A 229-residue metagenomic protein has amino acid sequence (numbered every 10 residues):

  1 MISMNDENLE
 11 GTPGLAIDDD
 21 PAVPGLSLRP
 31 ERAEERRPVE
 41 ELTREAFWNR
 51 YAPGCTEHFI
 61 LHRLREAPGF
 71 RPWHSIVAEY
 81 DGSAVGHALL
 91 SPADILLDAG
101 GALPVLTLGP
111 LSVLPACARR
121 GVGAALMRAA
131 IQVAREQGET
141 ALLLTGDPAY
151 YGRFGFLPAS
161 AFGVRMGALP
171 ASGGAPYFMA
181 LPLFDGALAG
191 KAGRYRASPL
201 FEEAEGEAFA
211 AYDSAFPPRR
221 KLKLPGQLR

Functional and structural regions predicted by a protein language model:
M1-E34, E41: Conserved N-terminal entry element of GNAT/NAT acetyltransferase domains
E40, R44-L97: Active-site rim helix/loop that mediates acceptor-substrate recognition in acyltransferases
W73, G174-F178: Short hydrophobic/aromatic beta-strand or adjacent loop that forms the aromatic wall/cage of a ligand/substrate-binding
D81-G82, A116, P182-A187: Short loop segments at secondary-structure junctions
A93-L108, A118: A conserved beta-turn-beta hairpin within the catalytic core of GNAT-like acetyltransferases that forms part
L108, V113, R119-Q132, L144: Conserved acetyl-CoA-binding loop-helix of GNAT-fold acetyltransferases
E136-E139, G146-G173: Conserved active-site alpha-helix within GNAT-family acetyltransferase domains
F184-R229: Acidic/histidine-enriched, glycine/proline-rich intrinsically disordered or flexible terminal extensions
